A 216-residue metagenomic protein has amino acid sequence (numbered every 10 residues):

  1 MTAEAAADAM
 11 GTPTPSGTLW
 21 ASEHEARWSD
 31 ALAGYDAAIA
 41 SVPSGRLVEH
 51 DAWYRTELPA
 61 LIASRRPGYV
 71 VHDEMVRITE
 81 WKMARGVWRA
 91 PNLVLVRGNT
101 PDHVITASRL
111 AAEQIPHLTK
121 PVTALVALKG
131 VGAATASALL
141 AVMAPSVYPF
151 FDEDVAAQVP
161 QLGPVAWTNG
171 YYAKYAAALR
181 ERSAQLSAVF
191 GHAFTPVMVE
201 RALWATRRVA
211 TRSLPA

Functional and structural regions predicted by a protein language model:
M1-I78, Y148-A216: C-terminal accessory module of base-excision DNA glycosylases/AP lyases that mediates lesion recognition and DNA
S44-D51, V96-R97, R109-Q114, S146: A short, ordered amphipathic alpha-helix with a cationic face
L61-R66, Q114-K120, A133, F190: Hydrophobic/basic alpha-helical segments enriched in Actinobacteria
V87-V131: Helix-hairpin-helix/helix-loop-helix acidic hairpins
K120-Q161: Catalytic DNA-binding helix-loop module of base-excision-repair DNA glycosylases/AP lyases
